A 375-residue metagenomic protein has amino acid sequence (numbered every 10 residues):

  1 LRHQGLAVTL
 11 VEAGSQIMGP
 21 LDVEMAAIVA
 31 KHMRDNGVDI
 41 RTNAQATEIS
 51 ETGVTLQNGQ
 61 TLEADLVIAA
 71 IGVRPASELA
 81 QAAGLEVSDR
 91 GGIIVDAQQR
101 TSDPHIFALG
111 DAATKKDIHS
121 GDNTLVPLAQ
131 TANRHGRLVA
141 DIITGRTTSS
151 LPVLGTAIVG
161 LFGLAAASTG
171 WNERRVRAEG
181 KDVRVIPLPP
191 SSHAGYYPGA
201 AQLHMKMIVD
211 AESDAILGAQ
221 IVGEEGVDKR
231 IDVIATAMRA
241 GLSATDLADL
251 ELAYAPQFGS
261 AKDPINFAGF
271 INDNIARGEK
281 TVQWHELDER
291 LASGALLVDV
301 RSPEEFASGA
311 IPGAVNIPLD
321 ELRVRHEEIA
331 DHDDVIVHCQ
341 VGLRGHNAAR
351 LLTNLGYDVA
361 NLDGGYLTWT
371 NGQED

Functional and structural regions predicted by a protein language model:
L1-L21, T156, K229-M238, Y254-Q257: Beta1-alpha1 glycine-rich phosphate/pyrophosphate-binding loop at the start of Rossmann-like nucleotide-binding domains
H3-A97: A Rossmann-like FAD-binding core segment of flavoenzymes
L6-E12, L297-D299, N361: Short beta-strand "acidic-cap" motif of Rossmann-like dinucleotide-binding folds
T42-A44, S50, D89, P187 (+3 more regions): Short loop/edge segments at beta-strand edges and connector loops that shape dinucleotide/nucleotide cofactor-binding
G53-T55, T61-L138, V233, A237: FAD-site-proximal beta/loop scaffold in flavoenzymes
A112-E225, P256-S260, P264-E289: Mid-to-C-terminal Rossmann-like scaffold of FAD/NAD(P)H-dependent oxidoreductases
T245-P256, S260-L296, P303-I336, Q340-D375: Rhodanese-like catalytic fold shared by cysteine-dependent sulfurtransferases and DSP/PTP-type phosphatases
